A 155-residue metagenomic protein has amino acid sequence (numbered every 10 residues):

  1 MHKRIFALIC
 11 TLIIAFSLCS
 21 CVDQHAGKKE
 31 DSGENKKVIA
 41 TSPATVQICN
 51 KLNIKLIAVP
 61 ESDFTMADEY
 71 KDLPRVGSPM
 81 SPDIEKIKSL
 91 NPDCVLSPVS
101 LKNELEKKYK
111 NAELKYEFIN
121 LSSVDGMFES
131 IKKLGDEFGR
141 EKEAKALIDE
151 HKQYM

Functional and structural regions predicted by a protein language model:
M1-L12: Positively charged n-region of N-terminal signal peptides that target proteins for export
C10, E30-D31, K37, T41-A44: N-terminal amphipathic alpha-helix initiation
S17-S20: C-terminal motif of bacterial Sec signal peptides marking the signal peptidase cleavage site
V22-K29, I54, L73: Compositionally biased, low-complexity repeat tracts
H25-K37, E104-M155: Extracytoplasmic substrate-binding proteins
I39-L90, C94-S100: A short, structured surface patch at a secondary-structure boundary
